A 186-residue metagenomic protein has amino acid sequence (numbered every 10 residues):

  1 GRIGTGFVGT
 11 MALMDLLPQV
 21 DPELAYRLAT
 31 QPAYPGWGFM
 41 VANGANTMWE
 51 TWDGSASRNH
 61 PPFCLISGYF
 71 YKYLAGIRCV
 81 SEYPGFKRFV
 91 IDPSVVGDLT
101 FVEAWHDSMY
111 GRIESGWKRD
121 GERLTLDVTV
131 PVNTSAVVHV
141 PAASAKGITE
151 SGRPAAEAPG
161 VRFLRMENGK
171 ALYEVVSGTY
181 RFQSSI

Functional and structural regions predicted by a protein language model:
G1-G4, S57-R58: Short, contiguous acidic/charged loop-to-helix segments that flank catalytic cores in large enzymes
G4-T10: Generic helix N-cap/helix-start motif at coil->alpha-helix transitions
L13-L16: Extended, well-folded interaction surfaces typified by the phenylalanyl-tRNA synthetase beta subunit core
E23-I186: Non-catalytic C-terminal accessory modules of carbohydrate-active enzymes
